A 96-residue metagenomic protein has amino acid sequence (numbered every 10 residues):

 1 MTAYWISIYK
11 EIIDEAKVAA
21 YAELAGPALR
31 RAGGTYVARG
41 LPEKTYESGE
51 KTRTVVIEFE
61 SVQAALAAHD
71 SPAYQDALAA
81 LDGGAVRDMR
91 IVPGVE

Functional and structural regions predicted by a protein language model:
M1-R53, E60-D70, P93-E96: Short S/T/G/P-rich N-terminal loop/turn motif that feeds into the first structured element of a domain
A65-R90: C-terminal structural segments of small proteins and small subunits
